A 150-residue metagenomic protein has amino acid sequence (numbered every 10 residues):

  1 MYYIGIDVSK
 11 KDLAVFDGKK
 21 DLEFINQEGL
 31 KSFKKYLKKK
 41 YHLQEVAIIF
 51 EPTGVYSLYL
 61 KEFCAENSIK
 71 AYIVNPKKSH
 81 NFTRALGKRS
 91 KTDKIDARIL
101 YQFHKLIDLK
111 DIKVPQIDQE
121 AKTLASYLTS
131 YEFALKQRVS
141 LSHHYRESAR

Functional and structural regions predicted by a protein language model:
M1-G18, L100: Gly/Thr-rich phosphate-binding beta-strand-loop-beta motif of the actin/hexokinase/Hsp70
K10, G54, K78: Short, glycine/acidic-enriched loop or turn micro-motifs at the edges of active sites
G18-A47: Nucleic-acid-processing active sites and adjacent nucleic-acid-binding tracks, predominantly divalent metal-dependent
E45-Y56: Short glycine-rich phosphate-binding loop at a beta-alpha junction
Y56-K61, D111: Short, well-ordered alpha-helical microsegments
A65: Anion (oxyanion) recognition and catalysis
K77-R150: Long, charge-rich intrinsically disordered scaffolds of nucleic-acid metabolism proteins
